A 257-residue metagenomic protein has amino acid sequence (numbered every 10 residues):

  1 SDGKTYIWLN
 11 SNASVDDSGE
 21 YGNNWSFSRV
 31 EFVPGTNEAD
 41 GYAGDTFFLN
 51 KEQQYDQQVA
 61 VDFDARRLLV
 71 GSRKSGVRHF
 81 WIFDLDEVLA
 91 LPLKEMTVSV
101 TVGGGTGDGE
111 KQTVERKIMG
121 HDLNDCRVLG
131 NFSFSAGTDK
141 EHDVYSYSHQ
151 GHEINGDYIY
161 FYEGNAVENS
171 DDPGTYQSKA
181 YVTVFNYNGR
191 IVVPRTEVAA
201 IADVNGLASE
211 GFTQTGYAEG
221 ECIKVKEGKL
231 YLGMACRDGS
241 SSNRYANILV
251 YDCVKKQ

Functional and structural regions predicted by a protein language model:
S1, F32-Y55, V88-Y145, I191-Y217: Surface-exposed loop and turn segments in beta-propeller and other repeat-based domains that flank or scaffold
S1-T5, E52-R66, Y145-N155, G216-G228: Structural signature of eukaryotic scaffold interfaces centered on beta-propeller domains
L9, V70, F161, L232-M234: Residue position within the beta-strands of beta-propeller blades
N10-S11, V15-D64: Asp-box/WD-like beta-propeller blade repeats and closely related beta-sheet repeat scaffolds
N12-S18, K74-R78, A166-D171, R237-S241: Short glycine/acidic-enriched loop and turn motifs that connect beta-strands
E20-G35, R78-G103, G174-I191, N243-Q257: Beta-propeller blade signature
A136-A202: Loop/turn-rich, solvent-exposed surfaces of beta-rich toroidal or solenoidal domains
E219-Q257: Blade-level signature of beta-propeller repeat domains, shared across WD40, Kelch, NHL, RCC1 and BNR/Asp-box propellers
